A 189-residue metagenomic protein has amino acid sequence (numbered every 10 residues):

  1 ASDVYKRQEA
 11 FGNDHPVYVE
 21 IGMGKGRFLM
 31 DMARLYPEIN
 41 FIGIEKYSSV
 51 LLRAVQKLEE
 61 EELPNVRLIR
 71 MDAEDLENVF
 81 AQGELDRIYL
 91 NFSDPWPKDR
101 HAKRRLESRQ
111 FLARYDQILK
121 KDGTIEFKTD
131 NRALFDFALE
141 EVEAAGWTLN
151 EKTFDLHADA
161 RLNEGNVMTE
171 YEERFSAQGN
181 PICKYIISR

Functional and structural regions predicted by a protein language model:
A1-Y5: Short, small-residue-biased leader/transition segments that mark boundaries at the very start of proteins
G22-G24: Class I SAM-dependent methyltransferase "Motif I" SAM/SAH-binding loop
G26-M30: Glycine-rich SAM-binding Motif I of class I
Y47: Conserved SAM/SAH-binding beta-strand->alpha-helix loop
V55-Q82: S-adenosyl-L-methionine
N78-R87, F92: A short acidic, Gly/Pro-enriched loop at the edge of an enzyme's catalytic core that lines a small-molecule cofactor
E107-K121: A short glycine-rich, Lys/Arg-flanked "PGG" loop and its adjoining helix->strand segment in the class I
E140, A145-R189: Class I S-adenosyl-L-methionine
